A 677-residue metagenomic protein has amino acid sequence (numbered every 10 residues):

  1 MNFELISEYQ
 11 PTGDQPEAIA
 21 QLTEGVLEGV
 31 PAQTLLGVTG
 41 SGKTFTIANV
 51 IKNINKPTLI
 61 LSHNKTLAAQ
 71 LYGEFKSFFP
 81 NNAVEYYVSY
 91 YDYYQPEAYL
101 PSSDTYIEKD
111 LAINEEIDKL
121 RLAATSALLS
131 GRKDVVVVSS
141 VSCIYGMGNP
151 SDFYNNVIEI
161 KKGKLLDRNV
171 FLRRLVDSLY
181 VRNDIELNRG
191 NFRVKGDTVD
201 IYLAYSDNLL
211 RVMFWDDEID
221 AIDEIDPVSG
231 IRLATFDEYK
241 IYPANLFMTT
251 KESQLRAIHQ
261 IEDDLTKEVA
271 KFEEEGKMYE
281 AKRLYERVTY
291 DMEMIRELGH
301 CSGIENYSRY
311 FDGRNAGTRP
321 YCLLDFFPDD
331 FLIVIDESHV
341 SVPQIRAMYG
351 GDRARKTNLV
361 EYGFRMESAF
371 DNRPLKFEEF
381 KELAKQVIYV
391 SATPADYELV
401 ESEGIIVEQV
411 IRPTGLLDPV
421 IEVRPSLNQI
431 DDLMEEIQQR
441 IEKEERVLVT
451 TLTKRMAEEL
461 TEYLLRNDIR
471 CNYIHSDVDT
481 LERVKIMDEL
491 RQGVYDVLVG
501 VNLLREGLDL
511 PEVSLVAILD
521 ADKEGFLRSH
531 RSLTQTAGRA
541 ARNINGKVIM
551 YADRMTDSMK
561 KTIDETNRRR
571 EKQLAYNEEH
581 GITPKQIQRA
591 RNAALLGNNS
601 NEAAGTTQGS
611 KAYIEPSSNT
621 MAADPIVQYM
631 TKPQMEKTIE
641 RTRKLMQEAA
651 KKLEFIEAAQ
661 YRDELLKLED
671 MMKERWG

Functional and structural regions predicted by a protein language model:
M1-L36: Conserved pre-motif I regulatory segment
L27-T34, K56-P57, K133-V135, E445-R446: Pre-Walker A (Motif I) flank of P-loop NTPase domains
E28-V50: Walker A/P-loop
P57-A69, Y86, K277-E280, R440-E462: Conserved strand-helix element at the start of the C-terminal RecA-like helicase core
A69-S77, E97-Y99, E459-Y463: Short amphipathic alpha-helical segment within the helicase RecA-like ATPase core that mediates nucleic-acid
P80-S89, G303, R446-L448, L460-E482: Conserved RecA-like helicase motor-core motifs
Y87-D432, E436-E442, T461, Y495 (+2 more regions): N-terminal cationic and glycine-rich segments that engage phosphates or anionic surfaces
V478-G500: Conserved helicase ATPase core of P-loop NTP-dependent helicases/translocases
